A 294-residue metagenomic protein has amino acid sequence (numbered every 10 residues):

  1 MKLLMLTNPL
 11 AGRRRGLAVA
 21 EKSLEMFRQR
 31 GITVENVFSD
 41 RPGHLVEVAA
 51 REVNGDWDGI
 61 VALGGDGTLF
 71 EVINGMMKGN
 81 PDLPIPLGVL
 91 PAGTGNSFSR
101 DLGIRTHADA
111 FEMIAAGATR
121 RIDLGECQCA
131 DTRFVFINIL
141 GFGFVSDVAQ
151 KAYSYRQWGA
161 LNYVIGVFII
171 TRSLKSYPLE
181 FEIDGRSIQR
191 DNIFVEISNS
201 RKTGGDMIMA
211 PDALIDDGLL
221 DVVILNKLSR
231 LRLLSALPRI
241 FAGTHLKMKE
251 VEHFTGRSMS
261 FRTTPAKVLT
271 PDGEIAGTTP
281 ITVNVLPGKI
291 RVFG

Functional and structural regions predicted by a protein language model:
M1-I60, R186: ATP/NTP phosphate-donor binding region
P9, L63-G65, L90-A92: Glycine-rich beta-strand-to-loop/alpha-helix junction loops that act as flexible
R30, S39, K78-I193: Catalytic core of DAGKc-family lipid kinases
L45, G67-V72, S97, I122: Short glycine/serine/threonine-rich phosphate/pyrophosphate-binding segments that cradle anionic phosphate groups
T68-D82: Short Gly/Thr/Asp-enriched flexible loops that form oxyanion-binding sites at enzyme active sites
G141, V145, E196-M209, I275: Glycine-rich phosphate/pyrophosphate-binding beta-alpha loops
R156-N162, D206, P211-R232: Gly/Ser/Thr-rich active-site loops/lids in small-molecule metabolic enzymes that frequently grip phosphoryl groups
I183, L214-I215, I224-G294: ATP/nucleoside-binding phosphotransfer catalytic cores, i.e., glycine-rich phosphate-binding loops
